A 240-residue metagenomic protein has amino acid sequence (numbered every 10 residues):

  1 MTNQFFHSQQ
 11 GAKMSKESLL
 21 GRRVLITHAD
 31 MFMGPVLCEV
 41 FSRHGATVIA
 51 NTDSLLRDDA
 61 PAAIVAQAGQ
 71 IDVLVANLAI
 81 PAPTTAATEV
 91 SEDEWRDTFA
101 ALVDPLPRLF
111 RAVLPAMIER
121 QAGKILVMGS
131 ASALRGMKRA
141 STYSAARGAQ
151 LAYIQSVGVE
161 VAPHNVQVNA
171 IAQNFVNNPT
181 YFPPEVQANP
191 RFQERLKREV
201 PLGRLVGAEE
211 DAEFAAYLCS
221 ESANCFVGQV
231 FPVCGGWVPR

Functional and structural regions predicted by a protein language model:
N3-S15, R135, A216, V227-R240: Short C-terminal tail/terminal secondary-structure segment of NAD(P)H-dependent dehydrogenase/reductase domains
S15-I49: Canonical Rossmann dinucleotide-binding motif of NAD(H)/NADP(H)-dependent dehydrogenases/reductases, specifically
T85-A87, S91-F99, F192, L196: Substrate-binding pocket helix/loop in short-chain dehydrogenase/reductase
P115, V159-P163, N224: Alpha-helical segment proximal to the catalytic Tyr-Lys
A122, R204-V233, V238-P239: C-terminal substrate-recognition "lid" of short-chain dehydrogenase/reductases
K124-Q150, I154-P163, F175-V176: Catalytic loop of short-chain dehydrogenase/reductase
P163, Q173-E199: A glycine/serine/threonine-rich, flexible loop-to-helix segment that serves as the NAD(P) cofactor-binding "lid"
